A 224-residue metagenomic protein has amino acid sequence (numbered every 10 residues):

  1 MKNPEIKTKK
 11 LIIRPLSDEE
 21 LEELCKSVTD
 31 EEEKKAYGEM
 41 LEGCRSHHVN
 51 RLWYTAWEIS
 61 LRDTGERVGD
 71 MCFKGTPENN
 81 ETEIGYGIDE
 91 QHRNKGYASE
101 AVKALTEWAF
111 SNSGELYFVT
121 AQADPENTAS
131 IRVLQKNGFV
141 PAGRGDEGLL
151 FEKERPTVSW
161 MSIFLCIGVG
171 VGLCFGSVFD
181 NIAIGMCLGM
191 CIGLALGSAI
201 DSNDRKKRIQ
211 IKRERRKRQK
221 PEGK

Functional and structural regions predicted by a protein language model:
M1-E83, G87-Q91, A104-W108, N112-F118 (+3 more regions): GNAT-family acyltransferases
G96, P125, A129-S130, G143-R144 (+5 more regions): Helix-termini ("caps") and immediately adjacent flexible loops/tails, especially at membrane-solvent interfaces
S99: Residues forming the Rossmann-fold NAD(P)(H) cofactor-binding site
L134: Conserved active-site tyrosine of GNAT-family acetyltransferases
C166-G170: Core segments of transmembrane alpha-helices that mediate helix-helix packing or line hydrophobic substrate/ligand
V171-D180: Hydrophobic alpha-helical transmembrane segments
